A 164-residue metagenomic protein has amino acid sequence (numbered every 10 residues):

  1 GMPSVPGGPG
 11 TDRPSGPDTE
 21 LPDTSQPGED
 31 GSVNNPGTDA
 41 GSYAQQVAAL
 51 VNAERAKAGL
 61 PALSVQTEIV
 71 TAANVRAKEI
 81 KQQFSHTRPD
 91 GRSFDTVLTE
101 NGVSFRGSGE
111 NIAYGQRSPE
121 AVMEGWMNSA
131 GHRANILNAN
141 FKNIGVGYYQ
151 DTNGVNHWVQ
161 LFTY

Functional and structural regions predicted by a protein language model:
G1-V75, Y149-V159, T163-Y164: N-terminal targeting leaders of exported, membrane, and organelle-targeted proteins
V33-N35, N52, G91, G102-F105 (+1 more regions): Generic signal for short, ordered secondary-structure residues within or immediately flanking folded domains
V47, V65, I69, F94 (+4 more regions): Hydrophobic side chains within well-formed alpha-helices
K57-T71, F84-F94, R133-Y149: Surface-exposed patches in mature extracellular/periplasmic domains of secreted proteins
T71-R117, I136: Short, surface-exposed glycine/acidic/tryptophan-bearing loops
Y114-Y164: Disulfide-stabilized extracellular recognition modules
